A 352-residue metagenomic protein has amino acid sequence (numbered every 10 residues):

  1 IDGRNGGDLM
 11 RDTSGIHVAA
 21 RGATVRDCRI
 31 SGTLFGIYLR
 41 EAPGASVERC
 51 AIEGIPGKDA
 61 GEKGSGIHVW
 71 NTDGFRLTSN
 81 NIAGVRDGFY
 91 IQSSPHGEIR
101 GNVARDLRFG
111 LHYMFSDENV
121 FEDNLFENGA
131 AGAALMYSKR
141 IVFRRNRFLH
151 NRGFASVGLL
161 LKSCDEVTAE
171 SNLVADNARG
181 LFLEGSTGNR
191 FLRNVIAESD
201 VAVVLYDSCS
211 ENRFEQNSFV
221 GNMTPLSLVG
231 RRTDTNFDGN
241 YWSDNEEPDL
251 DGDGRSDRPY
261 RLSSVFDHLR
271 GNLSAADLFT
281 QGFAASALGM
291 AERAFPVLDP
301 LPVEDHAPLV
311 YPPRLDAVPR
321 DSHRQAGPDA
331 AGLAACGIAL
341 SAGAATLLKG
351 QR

Functional and structural regions predicted by a protein language model:
D2-R11, H323-R324: Extracellular polysaccharide-degrading/modifying enzymes targeting complex plant/algal/animal polysaccharides
R4, A42, I55, S116 (+4 more regions): Flexible loop residues that form catalytic and substrate-binding hotspots at small-molecule/glycan-binding clefts
G7-H17, G32-F35, D59-W70, G84-Y90 (+5 more regions): Extracellular beta-strand/beta-solenoid scaffold signature
T13, A20-R21, V25, I37 (+20 more regions): Parallel beta-helix/beta-solenoid
D27, R49, F154-G158, A197-E198 (+2 more regions): Functionally critical loop-and-helix segments that line ligand-binding/catalytic clefts of soluble enzyme domains
F109-V203: Eukaryotic tandem repeat interaction scaffolds
